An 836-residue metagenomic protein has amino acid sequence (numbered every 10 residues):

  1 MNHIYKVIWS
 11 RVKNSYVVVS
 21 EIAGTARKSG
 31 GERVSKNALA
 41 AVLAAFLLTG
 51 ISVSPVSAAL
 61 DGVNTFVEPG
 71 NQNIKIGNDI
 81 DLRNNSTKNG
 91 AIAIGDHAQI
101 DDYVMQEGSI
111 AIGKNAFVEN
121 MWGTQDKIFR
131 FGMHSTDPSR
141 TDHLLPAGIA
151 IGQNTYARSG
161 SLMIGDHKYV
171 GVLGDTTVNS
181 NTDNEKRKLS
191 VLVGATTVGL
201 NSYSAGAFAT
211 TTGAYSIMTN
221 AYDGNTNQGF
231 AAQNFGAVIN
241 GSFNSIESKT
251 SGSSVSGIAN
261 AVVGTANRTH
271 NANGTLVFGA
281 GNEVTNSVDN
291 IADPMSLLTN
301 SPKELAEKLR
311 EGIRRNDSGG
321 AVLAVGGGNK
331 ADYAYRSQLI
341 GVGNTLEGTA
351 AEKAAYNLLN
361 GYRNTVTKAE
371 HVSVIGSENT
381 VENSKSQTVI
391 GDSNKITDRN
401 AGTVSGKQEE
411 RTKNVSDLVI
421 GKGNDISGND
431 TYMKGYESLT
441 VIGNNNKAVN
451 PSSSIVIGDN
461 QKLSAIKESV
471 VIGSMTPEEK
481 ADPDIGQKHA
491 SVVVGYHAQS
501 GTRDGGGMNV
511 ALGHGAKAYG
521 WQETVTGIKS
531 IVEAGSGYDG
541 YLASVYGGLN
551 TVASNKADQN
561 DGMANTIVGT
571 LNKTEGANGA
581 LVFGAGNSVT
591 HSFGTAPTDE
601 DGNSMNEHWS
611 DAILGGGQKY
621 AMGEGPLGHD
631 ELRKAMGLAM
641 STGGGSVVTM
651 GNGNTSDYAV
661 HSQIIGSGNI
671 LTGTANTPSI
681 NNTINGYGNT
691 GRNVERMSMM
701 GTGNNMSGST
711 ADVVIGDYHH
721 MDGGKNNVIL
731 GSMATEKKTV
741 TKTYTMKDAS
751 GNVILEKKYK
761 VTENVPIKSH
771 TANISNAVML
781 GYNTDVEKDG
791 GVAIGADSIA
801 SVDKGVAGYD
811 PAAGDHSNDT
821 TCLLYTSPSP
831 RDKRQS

Functional and structural regions predicted by a protein language model:
I4, S10, S20-G24, K28-E32 (+3 more regions): Glycine- and small/polar-enriched repetitive beta-structure motifs of secreted/surface proteins
E32-A41: Bacterial N-terminal signal peptides that target proteins for export
A40-L43, D599-D601: Short, intrinsically disordered/low-complexity patches at protein termini and at juxtamembrane boundaries
A44-G50: Bacterial N-terminal signal peptides
